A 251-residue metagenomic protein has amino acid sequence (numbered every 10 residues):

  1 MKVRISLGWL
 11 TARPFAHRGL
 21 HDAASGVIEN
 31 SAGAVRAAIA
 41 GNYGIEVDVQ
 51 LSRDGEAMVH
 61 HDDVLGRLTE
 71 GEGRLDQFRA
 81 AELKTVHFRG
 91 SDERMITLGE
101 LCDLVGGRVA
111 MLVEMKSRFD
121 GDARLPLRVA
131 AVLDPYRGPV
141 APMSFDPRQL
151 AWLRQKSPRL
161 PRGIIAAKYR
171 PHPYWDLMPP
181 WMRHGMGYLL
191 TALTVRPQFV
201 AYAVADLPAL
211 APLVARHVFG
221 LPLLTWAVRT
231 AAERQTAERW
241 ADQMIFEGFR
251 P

Functional and structural regions predicted by a protein language model:
M1-P251: Phosphate-group recognition and catalysis centered on beta-loop-alpha active-site segments
